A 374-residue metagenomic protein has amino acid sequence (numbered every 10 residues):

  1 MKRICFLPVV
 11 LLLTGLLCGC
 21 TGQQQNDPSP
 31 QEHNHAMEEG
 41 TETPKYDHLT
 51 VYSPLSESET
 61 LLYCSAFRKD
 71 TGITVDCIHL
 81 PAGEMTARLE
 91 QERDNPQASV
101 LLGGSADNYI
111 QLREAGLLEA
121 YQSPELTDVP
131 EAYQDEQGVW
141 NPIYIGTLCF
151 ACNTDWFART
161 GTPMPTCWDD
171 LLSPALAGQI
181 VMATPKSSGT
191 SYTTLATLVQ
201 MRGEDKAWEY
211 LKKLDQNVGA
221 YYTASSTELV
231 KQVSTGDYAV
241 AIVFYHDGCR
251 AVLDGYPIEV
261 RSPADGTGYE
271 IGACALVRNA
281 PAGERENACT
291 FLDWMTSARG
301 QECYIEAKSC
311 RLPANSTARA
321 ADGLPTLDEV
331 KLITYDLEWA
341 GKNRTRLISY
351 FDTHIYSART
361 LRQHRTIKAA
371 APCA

Functional and structural regions predicted by a protein language model:
M1-H48, T360-A374: Short, low-complexity disordered leader/linker segments with a strong preference for bacterial N-terminal type II
P30-Q111: Early extracytoplasmic/lumenal segment of secretory-pathway proteins
T50-L61, L80, P96-S234: Extracytoplasmic ligand-binding site segments that recognize negatively charged/polar headgroups
D107-Q111, S234, A239-P257: A ligand-binding cleft/hinge motif common to bilobed small-molecule-binding domains
G146, Y210-D215, Y222, D254-R278: Periplasmic-binding protein-like
A151-W156, A196, I271-E284, C303-E306: A bilobed periplasmic-binding-protein/Venus flytrap-type ligand-binding module shared by bacterial periplasmic
V277-Y335: Mature extracytoplasmic/periplasmic domains
I333-A374: Conserved C-terminal helix/tail region of periplasmic/extracytoplasmic solute-binding proteins
